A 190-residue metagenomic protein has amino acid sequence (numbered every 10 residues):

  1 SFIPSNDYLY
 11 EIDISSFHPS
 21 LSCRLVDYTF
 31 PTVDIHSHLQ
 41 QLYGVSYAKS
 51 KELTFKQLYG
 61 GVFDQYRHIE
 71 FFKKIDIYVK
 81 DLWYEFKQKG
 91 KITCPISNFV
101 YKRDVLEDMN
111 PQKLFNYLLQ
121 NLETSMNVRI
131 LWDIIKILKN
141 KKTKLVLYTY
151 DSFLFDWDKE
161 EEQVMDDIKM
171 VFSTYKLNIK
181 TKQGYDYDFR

Functional and structural regions predicted by a protein language model:
S1-K49: Catalytic nucleotidyl-transfer cores of nucleotide-processing enzymes
I3-D7, N140, T149-Y150: Short, well-ordered loop/turn elements at secondary-structure boundaries
Y10-D13, D151-W157: Short cationic amphipathic helices and targeting signals
I14-H18, E123, K159: Short, flexible loop/turn elements at secondary-structure junctions
H38-Y148, D156, Y175-R190: Conserved catalytic core of nucleic-acid polymerases
L154-D167: Catalytic palm subdomain of template-directed nucleic-acid polymerases, centered on the conserved carboxylate motif
V164-K180: Positively charged interface segments
